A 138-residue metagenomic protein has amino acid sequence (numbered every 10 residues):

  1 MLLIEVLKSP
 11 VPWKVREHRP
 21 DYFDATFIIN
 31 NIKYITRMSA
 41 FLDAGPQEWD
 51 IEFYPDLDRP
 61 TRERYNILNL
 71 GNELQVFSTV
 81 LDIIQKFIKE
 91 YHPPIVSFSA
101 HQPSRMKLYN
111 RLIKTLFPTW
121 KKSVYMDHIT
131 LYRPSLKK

Functional and structural regions predicted by a protein language model:
M1-K138: Non-catalytic substrate-recognition and accessory regions of acyl/acetyltransferase enzymes
